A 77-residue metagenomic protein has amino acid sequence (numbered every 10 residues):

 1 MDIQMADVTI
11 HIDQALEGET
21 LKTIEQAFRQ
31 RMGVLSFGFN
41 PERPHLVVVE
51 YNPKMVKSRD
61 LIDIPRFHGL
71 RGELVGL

Functional and structural regions predicted by a protein language model:
M1-Q14: Short glycine-/aliphatic-rich beta-strand segments at the starts of folded cytosolic domains
D2, N40-R43: Short, ordered beta-strand-loop transition motifs
L16, I24-P41: Short acidic amphipathic segments
T23-F28, D60-H68: Short amphipathic alpha-helices in soluble, non-transmembrane regions that often serve as interface/regulatory elements
F37, H68-L77: Conserved short beta-strand edge segments in small beta-sheet-based binding/regulatory domains
H45-E50: A generic structural motif
Y51-V56: Helix N-cap motif at beta-to-alpha junctions
